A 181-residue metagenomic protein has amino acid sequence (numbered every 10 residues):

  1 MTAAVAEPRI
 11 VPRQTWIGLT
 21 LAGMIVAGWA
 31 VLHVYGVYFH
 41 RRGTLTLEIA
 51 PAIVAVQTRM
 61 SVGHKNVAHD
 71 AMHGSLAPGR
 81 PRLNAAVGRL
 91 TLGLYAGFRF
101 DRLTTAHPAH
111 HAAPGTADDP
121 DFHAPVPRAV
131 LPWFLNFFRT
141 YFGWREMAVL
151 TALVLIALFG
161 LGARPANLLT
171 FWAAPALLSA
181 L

Functional and structural regions predicted by a protein language model:
M1-L47: Topogenic membrane-insertion module of multi-pass membrane proteins
W16-M24, E48-I53, N84, A166-T170: Alpha-helical transmembrane segments of integral membrane proteins
G28-L32, Q57-K65, L178-S179: Alpha-helical transmembrane segments of multipass membrane proteins
R42-L45, G74-L83: Membrane-interface helix-boundary motifs at transmembrane edges
G43-H64, L90-F98: Membrane-embedded alpha-helical segments that form the functional core of polytopic membrane enzymes, especially those
P51-T58, P114-L181: Hydrophobic transmembrane alpha-helical segments that form the core helix bundle of multi-pass membrane enzymes
N66-H73, A77, H110-H111: Active-site recognition of the HExxH zinc-binding catalytic motif
P78-W133: Membrane-proximal soluble regions of multi-pass membrane proteins
